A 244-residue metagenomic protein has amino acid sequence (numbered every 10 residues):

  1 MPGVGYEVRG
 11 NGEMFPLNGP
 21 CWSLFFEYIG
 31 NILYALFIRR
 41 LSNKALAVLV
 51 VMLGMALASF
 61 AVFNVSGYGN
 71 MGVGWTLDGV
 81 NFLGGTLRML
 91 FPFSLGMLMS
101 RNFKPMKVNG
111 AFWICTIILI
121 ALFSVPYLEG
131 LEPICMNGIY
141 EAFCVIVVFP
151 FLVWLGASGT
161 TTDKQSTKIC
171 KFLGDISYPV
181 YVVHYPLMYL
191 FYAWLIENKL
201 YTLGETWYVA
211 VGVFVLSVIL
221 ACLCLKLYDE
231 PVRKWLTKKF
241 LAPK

Functional and structural regions predicted by a protein language model:
P2-G3, M52-S66, T116-G130: Aromatic-anchored segments of alpha-helical transmembrane domains
G3-F63, F191, C224: Hydrophobic alpha-helical segments with transmembrane-like composition
E7-N11, F37-N43, G72-V215, K226 (+1 more regions): Alpha-helical transmembrane segments in multi-pass integral membrane proteins
Y28, E230-P231: Generic detector of well-ordered alpha-helical packing
A221: Charged phosphate-binding loop/patch that engages nucleotide di/tri-phosphates or the phosphate backbone of nucleic
